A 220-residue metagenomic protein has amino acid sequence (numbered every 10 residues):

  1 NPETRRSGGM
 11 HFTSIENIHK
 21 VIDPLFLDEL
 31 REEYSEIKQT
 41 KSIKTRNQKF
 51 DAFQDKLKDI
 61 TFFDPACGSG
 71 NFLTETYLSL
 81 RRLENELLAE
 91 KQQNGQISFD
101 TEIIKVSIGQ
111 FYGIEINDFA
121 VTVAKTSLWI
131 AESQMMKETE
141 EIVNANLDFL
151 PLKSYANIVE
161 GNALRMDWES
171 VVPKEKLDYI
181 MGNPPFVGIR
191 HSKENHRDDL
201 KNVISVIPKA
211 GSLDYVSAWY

Functional and structural regions predicted by a protein language model:
S7-Y220: SAM-dependent methyltransferase catalytic region
